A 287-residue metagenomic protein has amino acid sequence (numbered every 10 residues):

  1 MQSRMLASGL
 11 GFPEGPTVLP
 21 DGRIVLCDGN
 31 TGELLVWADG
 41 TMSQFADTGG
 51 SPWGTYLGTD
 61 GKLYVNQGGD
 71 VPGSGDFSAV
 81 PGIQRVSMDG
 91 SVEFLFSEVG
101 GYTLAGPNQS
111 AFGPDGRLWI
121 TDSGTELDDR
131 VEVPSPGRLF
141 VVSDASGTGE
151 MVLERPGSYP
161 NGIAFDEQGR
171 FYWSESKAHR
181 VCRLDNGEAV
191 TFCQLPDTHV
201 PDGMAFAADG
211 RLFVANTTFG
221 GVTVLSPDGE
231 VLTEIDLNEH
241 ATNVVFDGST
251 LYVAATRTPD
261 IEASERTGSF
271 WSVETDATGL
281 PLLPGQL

Functional and structural regions predicted by a protein language model:
M1-G11, G40, D276, L283-L287: A short helix->beta-strand "capping" segment at the edge of beta-propeller domains
Q2-A7, T41-A46, E93-G100, T148-E154 (+2 more regions): A short beta-strand motif characteristic of beta-propeller blades
L6-R23, G49-S74, V80, V99-L118 (+6 more regions): Beta-rich, blade/repeat-based domains predominating in secreted/periplasmic proteins but also intracellular
E33-L35, P81-Q84, G137-F140, R180-C182 (+2 more regions): A short loop-to-beta-strand structural motif that recurs across blades of beta-propeller domains
W37-T41, V86-S91, S143-G147, D185-E188 (+2 more regions): Short loop/turn segments that connect beta-strands within beta-propeller blades
W173-E175, H179-V181, A189-P227: Loop/turn-rich, solvent-exposed surfaces of beta-rich toroidal or solenoidal domains
N243-L287: Blade-level signature of beta-propeller repeat domains, shared across WD40, Kelch, NHL, RCC1 and BNR/Asp-box propellers
